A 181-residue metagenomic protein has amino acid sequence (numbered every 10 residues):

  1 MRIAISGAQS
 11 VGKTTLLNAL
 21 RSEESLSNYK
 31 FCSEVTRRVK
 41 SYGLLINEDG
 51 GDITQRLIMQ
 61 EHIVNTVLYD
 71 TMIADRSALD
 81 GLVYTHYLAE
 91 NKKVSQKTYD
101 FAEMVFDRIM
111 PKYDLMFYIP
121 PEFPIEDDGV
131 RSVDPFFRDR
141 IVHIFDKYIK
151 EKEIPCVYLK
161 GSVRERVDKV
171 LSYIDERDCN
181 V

Functional and structural regions predicted by a protein language model:
M1-R2: Pre-Walker A (Motif I) flank of P-loop NTPase domains
I5: Hydrophobic anchor at the beta1->P-loop junction of P-loop NTPases
Q9: The conserved Walker
K13: Conserved lysine of the Walker
N18-V64: Conserved substrate/cofactor phosphate-moiety recognition/catalytic segment in nucleotide-dependent phosphotransferases
A19-E24, R56-M72, D100-Y113: Short amphipathic alpha-helices and their capping/turn segments at secondary-structure boundaries
L44-Y87, K92: Conserved nucleotide-sensing/catalytic segment adjacent to the nucleotide-binding pocket in NTP-handling enzymes
L88-R164, D178: A glycine- and Lys/Arg-enriched "phosphate-lid" helix/loop adjacent to the NTP-binding pocket of small-molecule kinases
